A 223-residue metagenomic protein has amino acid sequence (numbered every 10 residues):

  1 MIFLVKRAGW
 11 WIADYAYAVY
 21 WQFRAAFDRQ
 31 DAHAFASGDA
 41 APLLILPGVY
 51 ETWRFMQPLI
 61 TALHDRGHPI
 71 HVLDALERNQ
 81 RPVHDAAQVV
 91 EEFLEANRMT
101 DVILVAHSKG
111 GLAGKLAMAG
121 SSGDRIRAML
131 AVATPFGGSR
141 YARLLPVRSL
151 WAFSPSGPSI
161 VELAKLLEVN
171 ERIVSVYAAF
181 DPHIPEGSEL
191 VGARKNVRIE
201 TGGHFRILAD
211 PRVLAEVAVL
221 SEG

Functional and structural regions predicted by a protein language model:
M1-I45, Y50-L73, E92, A96-M99 (+1 more regions): Flexible, membrane-associating and regulatory peripheral segments of lipid-active enzymes
A32-H33, L166, E200: Hydrophobic alpha-helical segments, principally membrane-spanning helices and signal/leader peptides
L43-R54, P58, A62-R172, V176 (+1 more regions): Serine-dependent carboxylesterase/thioesterase catalytic core of lipase-like alpha/beta-hydrolase/SGNH enzymes
V169-G223: C-terminal catalytic-base region of ester-bond hydrolases, centering on the histidine of the charge-relay
